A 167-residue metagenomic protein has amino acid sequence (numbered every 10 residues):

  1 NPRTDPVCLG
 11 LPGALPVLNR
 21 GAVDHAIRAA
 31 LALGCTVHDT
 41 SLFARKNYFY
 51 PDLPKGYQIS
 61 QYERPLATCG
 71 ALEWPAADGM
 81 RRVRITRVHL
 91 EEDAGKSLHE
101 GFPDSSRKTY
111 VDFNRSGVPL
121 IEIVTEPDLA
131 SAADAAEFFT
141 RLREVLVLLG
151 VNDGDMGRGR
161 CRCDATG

Functional and structural regions predicted by a protein language model:
N1-G167: Basic, nucleic-acid-interacting segments
